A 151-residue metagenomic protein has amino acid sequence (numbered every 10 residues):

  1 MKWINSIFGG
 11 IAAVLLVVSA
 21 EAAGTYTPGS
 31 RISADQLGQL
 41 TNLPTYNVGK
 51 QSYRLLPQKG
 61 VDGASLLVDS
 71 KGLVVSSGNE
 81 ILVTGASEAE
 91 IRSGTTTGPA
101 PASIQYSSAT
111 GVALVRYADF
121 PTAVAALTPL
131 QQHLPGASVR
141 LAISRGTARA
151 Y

Functional and structural regions predicted by a protein language model:
M1-I11: Bacterial N-terminal signal peptides that target proteins for export
V17-A20: N-terminal signal peptide c-region/cleavage motif recognized by signal peptidases
A22-L114, A118-Y151: Primarily auto-inhibitory N-terminal propeptides
